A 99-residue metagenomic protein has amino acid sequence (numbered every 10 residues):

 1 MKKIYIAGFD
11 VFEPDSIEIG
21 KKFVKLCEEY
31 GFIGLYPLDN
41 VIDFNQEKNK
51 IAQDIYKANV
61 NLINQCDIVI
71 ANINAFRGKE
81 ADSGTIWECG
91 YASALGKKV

Functional and structural regions predicted by a protein language model:
M1-V99: Conserved catalytic or regulatory cores that recognize and/or transform ribose-phosphate-containing ligands
